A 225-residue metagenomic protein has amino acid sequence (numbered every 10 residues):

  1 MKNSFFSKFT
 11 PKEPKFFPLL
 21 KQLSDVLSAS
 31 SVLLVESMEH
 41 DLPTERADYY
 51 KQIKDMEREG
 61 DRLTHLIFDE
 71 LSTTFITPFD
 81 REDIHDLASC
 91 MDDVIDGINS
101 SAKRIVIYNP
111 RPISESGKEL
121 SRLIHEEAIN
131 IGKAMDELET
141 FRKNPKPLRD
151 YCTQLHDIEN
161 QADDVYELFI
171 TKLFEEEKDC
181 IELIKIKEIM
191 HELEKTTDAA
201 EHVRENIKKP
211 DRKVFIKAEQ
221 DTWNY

Functional and structural regions predicted by a protein language model:
M1-Y225: Cytosolic, long alpha-helical scaffolding segments
